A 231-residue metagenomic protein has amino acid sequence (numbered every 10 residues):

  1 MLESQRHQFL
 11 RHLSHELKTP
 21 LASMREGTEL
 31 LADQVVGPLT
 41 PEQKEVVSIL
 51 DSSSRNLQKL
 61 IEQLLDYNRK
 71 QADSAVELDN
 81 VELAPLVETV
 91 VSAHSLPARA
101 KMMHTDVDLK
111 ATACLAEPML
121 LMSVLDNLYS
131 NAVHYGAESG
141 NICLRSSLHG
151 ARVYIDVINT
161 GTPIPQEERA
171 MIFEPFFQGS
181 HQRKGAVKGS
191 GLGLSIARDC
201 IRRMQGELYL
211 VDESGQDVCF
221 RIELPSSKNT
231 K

Functional and structural regions predicted by a protein language model:
M1-V36: Primarily the dimerization/phosphotransfer
P41, Q71-V81, P85-L86, L115: Short flexible loop/turn segments at helix-to-beta-strand junctions within the C-terminal catalytic HATPase_c
D51-L57: Short alpha-helical segment of the dimerization/phosphotransfer core of two-component systems
P97-V107: Short conserved segments within the C-terminal catalytic ATPase subdomain
A132-V133: Short helix-loop "hinge" at the ATP-lid/N-box region of the Bergerat-fold HATPase_c
I164-F176: Short conserved segment of the HATPase_c
G206-E207: Conserved glycine-rich
